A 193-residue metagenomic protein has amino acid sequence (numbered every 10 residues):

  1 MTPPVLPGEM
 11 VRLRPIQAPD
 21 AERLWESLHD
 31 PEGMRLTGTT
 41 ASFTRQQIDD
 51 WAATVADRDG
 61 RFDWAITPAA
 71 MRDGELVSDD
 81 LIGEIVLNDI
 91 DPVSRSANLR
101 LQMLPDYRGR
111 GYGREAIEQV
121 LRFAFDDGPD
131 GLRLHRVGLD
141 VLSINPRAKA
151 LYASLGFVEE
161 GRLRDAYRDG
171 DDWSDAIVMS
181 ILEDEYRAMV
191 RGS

Functional and structural regions predicted by a protein language model:
M1-D106, D127, G131, W173-S174 (+1 more regions): GNAT-family acyltransferases
R12, R23, N98, Q102 (+4 more regions): Amphipathic alpha-helical recognition patches that constitute DNA-binding helices
I16, F123-F125, F157: Conserved hydrophobic/aromatic "anchor" residues that stabilize well-ordered secondary structure elements
E22, R114-D126: Amphipathic alpha-helical segments that line or abut small-molecule/effector binding pockets and mediate allosteric
L104, R108, F123-F125, G138-K149 (+1 more regions): Conserved beta-strand-loop-alpha-helix junction that forms the acyl-donor binding cleft
G109-G111, P129, R133, G156 (+1 more regions): Glycine-centered helix-boundary capping/hinge motifs
R110, R114-A116, S143-G161: Conserved active-site alpha-helix within GNAT-family acetyltransferase domains
R136-V141, A153, V158-V178, V190-R191: Conserved catalytic-core motifs of GNAT/GCN5-like acyltransferases
